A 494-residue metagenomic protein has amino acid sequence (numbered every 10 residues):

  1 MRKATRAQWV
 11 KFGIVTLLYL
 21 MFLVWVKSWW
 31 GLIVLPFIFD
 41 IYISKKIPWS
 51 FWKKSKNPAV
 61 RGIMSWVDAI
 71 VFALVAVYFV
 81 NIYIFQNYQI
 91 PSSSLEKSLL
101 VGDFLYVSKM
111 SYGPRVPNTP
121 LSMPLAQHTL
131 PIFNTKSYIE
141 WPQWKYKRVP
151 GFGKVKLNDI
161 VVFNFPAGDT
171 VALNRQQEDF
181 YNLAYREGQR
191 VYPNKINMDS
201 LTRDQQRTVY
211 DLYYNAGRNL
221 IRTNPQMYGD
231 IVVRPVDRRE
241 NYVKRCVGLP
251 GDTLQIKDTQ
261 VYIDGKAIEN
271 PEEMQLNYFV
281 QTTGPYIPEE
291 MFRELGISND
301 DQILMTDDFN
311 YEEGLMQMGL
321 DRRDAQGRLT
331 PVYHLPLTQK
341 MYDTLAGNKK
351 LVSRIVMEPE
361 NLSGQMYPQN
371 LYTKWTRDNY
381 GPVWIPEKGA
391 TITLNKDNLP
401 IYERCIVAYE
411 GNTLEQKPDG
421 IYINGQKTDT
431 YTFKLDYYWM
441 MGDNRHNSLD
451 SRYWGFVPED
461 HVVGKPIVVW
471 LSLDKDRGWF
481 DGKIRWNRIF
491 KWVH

Functional and structural regions predicted by a protein language model:
M1-H494: Extended hydrophobic leader/signal-anchor segments used for secretion and membrane insertion
